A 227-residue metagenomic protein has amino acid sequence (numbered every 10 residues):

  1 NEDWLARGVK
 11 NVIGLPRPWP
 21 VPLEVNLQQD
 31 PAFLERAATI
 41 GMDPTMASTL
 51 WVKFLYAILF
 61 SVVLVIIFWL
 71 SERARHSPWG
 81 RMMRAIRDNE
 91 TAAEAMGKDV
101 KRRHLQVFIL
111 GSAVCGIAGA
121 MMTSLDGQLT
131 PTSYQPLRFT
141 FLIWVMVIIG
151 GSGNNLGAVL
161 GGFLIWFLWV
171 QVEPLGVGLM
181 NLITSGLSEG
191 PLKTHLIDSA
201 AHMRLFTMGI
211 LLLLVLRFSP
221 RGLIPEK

Functional and structural regions predicted by a protein language model:
N1-I86, E94-L110, V114-I148, L156-F163 (+1 more regions): Membrane-water interface segments at transmembrane-helix boundaries in multipass membrane proteins
N89: Phosphate/pyrophosphate-binding loop motifs in nucleotide- or prenyl diphosphate-using proteins
